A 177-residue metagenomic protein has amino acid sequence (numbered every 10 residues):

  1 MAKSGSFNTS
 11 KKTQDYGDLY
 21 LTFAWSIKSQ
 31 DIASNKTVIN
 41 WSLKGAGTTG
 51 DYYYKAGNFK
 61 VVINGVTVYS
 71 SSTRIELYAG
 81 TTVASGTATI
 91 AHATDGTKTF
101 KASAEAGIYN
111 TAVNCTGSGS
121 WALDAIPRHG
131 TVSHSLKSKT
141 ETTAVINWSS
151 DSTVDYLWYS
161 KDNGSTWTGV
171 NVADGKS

Functional and structural regions predicted by a protein language model:
M1-P127: Mature extracytoplasmic or otherwise solvent-exposed domains
K28-S34, S135-T142: Short, solvent-exposed loop/linker segments at the N-terminal edge of repeated beta-sheet extracellular domains
V38-W41, T142-S149: A short beta-strand segment in extracellular, disulfide-stabilized domains
Y54, E141, S149-Y156: Short proline/glycine-enriched turn/loop motifs at strand-loop junctions of beta-rich domains
P127-L136: Proline-enriched interdomain boundary motifs that mark the N-terminal boundary and often initiate the first structured
N163-W167: Asp-box/BNR beta-propeller loop motif
T168-G175: Short beta-strand segments within Ig-like beta-sandwich modules, predominantly Fibronectin type-III
